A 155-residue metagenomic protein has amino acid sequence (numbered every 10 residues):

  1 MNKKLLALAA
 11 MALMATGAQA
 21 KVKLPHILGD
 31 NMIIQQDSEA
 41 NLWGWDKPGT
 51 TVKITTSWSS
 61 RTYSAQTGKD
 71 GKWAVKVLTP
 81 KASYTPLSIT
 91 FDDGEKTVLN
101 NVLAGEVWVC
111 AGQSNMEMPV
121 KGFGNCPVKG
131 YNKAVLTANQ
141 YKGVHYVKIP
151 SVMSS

Functional and structural regions predicted by a protein language model:
L5-M14: Sec-dependent N-terminal signal peptides
T16-A20: Sec/Tat signal peptide C-region and signal peptidase I cleavage site
K21-S155: Cell-envelope and extracellular/periplasmic
